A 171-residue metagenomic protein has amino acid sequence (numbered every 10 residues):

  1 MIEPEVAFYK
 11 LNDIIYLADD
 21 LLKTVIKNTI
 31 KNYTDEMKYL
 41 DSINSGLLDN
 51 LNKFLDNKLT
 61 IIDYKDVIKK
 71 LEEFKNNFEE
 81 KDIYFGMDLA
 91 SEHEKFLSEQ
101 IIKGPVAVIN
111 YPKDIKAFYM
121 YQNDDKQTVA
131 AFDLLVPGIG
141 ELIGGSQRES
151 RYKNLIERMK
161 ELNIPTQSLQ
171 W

Functional and structural regions predicted by a protein language model:
M1-F8, A131-V136: Residues forming anionic-ligand binding surfaces in small-molecule and nucleic-acid pockets of primarily soluble enzymes
E3, V136-L142, L155-I156: Short, local alpha-helical segments
E5-L17: Catalytic palm subdomain of template-directed nucleic-acid polymerases, centered on the conserved carboxylate motif
V6-Y9, Y111-I115, N123, I139-L142 (+1 more regions): Short, glycine-/Ser/Thr-/acidic-enriched flexible segments
I14-A18, D63, R151: Hydrophobic (often cysteine-bearing) scaffold residues that line and stabilize catalytic clefts of nucleotide/cofactor
D20-V136, E161-S168: Metal-assisted phosphate- and nucleotidyl-transfer catalytic regions
S146, R151-W171: Active-site pocket scaffolds in enzymes
